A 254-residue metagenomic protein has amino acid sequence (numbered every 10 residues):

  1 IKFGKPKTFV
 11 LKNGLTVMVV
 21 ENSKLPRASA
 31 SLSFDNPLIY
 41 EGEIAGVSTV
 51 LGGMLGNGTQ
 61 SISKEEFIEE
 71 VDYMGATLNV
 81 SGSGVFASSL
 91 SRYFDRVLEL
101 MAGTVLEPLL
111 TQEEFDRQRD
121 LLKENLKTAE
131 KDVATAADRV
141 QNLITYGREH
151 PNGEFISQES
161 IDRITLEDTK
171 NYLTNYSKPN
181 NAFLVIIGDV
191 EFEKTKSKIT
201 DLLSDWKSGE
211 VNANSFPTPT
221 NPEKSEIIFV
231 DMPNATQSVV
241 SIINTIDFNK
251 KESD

Functional and structural regions predicted by a protein language model:
I1-P26: N- or domain-start disorder-to-order transition segments that initiate the globular core
I1-T8, L143-A182, E210, N214-P219 (+1 more regions): Histidine-acidic residue clusters that define the catalytic metal-binding segment of zinc metallopeptidase domains
K2-F3, D72, K224: Residues that act as N-cap/strand-start positions at coil-to-secondary-structure junctions
T8-V10, S88, E226-D231: Short amphipathic
V17-V20, G75-A76, K170-T174, I227-V230: Short beta-strand/turn micro-motifs at beta-sheet edges
M18-V20, L25-E107, Q118-K127, V133-S160 (+2 more regions): M16 family metallopeptidases and their MPP-like homologs
F183-F248: An aromatic/glycine/proline-enriched structural segment found at the starts of mature extracellular/organellar domains
